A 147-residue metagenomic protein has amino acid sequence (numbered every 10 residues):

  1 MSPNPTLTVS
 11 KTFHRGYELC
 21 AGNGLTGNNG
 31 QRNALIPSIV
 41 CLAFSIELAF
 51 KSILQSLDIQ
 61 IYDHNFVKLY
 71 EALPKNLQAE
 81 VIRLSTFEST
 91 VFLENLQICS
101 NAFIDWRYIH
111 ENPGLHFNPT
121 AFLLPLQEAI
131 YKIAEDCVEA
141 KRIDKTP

Functional and structural regions predicted by a protein language model:
M1-L7, D58-P147: Long, charged low-complexity segments
M1-P37: Charged alpha-helical initiation segments
T8-G22, F44-L48, N101-I104, E128: Generic structural signal for well-ordered, non-membrane alpha-helices
Y17, G24, F50-S52, S56 (+2 more regions): Hydrophobic alpha-helical elements and their junctions with loops/disorder across both membrane and soluble proteins
G22-N29, L54-D58, E111: Short, flexible helix-adjacent loops and helix caps
N29, P37-I39, A43, S85 (+1 more regions): Generic structural signal for short, flexible, solvent-exposed coil/loop and linker residues
L35-Q55: Short, hydrophobic, well-ordered secondary-structure elements
